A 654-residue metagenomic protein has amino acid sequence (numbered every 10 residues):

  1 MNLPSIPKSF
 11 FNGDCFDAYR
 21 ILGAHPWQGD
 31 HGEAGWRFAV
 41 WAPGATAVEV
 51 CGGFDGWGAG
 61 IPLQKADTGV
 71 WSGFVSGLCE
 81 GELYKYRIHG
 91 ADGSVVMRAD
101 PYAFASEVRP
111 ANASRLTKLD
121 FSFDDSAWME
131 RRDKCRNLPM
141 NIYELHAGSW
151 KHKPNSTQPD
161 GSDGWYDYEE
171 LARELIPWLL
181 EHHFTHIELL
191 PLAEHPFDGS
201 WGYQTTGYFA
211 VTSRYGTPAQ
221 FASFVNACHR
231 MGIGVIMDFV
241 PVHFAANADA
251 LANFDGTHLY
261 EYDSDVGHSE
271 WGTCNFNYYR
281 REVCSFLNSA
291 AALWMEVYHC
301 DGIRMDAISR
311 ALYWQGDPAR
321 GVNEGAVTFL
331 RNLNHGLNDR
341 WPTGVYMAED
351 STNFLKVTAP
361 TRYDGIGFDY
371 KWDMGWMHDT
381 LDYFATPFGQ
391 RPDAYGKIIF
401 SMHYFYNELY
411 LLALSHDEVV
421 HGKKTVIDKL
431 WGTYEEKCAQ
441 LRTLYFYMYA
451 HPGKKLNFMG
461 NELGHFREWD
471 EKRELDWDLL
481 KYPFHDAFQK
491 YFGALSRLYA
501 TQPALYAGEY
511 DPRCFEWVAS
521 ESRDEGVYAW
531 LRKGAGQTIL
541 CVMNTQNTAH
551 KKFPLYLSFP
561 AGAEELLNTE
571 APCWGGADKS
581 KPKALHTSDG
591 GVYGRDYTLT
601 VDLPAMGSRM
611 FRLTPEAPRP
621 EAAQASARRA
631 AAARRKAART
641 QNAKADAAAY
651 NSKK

Functional and structural regions predicted by a protein language model:
M1-R37, K65-E144, S149-D163, E170 (+3 more regions): The feature marks proteins involved in alpha-glucan
N12, A105-S149, G164, W178 (+3 more regions): Glycine-rich phosphate/pyrophosphate-binding loop and adjacent beta-alpha nucleotide/cofactor-binding cores
V40, Y86, L145, L189 (+10 more regions): Conserved, mostly hydrophobic/aromatic
W41-V48, S558-A561: Short proline/glycine-enriched turn/loop motifs at strand-loop junctions of beta-rich domains
E80-E82, K583-A623: C-terminal beta-strand-rich structural cap/linker in extracellular carbohydrate-active enzymes
E107, W128-N137, H146-V322, L585 (+1 more regions): Substrate-binding/active-site clefts of carbohydrate-active enzymes
P110, H299-D301, Q315-K472, A500-L555 (+2 more regions): Conserved alpha/beta catalytic core and glycan-binding cleft of carbohydrate-active enzymes
F484-L505: Catalytic cores of secreted or luminal carbohydrate-active enzymes
